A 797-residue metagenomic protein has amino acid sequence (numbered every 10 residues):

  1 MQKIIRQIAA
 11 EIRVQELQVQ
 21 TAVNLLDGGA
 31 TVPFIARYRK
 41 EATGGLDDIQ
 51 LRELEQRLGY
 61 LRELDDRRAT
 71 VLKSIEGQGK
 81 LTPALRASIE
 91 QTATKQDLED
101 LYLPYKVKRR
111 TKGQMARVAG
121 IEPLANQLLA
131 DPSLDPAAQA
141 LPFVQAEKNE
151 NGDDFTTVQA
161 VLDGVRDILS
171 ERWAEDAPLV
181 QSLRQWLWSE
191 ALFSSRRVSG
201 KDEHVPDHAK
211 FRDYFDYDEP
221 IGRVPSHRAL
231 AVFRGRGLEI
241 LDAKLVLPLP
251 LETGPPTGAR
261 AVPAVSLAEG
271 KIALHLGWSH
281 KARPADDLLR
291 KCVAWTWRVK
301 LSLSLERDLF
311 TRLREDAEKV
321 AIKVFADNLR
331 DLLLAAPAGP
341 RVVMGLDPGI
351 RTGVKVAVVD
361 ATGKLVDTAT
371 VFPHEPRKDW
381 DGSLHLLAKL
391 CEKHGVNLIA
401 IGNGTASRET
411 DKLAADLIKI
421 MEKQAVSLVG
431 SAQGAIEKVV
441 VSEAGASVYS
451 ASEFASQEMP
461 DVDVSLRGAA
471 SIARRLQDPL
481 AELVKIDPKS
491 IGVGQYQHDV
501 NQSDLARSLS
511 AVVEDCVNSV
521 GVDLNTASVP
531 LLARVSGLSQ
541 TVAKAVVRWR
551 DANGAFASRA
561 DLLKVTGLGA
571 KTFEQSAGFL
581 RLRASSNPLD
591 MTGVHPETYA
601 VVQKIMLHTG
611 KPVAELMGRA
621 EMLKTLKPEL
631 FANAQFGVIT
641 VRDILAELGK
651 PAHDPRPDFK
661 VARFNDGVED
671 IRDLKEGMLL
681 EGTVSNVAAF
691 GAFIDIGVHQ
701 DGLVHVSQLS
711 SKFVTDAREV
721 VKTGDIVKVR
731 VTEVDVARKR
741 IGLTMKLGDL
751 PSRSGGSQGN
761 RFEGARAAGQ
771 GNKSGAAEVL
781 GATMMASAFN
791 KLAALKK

Functional and structural regions predicted by a protein language model:
M1-Q20, D27: Generic start-of-chain signal for non-secretory N-termini
I4, Q56, R62-L81, E90 (+6 more regions): Long, highly charged, low-complexity intrinsically disordered interaction regions that mediate electrostatic DNA/RNA
Q15-E16, G28-G29, K95-Q96, I121 (+18 more regions): Short flexible coil/turn linkers enriched for glycine and charged/polar residues that connect secondary-structure
Y38-K40, L129, P248, P348 (+11 more regions): Short, ordered loop/turn segments at secondary-structure junctions
Q50-E53, Y60, L64-G345, R351-G430 (+3 more regions): Duplex nucleic acid-engaging cores and interfaces of nucleic-acid transaction enzymes
S74, S88, L98-Y102, G235-L251 (+3 more regions): Structured, non-catalytic alpha/beta "coupling" segments that mediate domain-domain communication and provide generic
Q185-L192, L346-I350, G404-A406, S431 (+6 more regions): A glycine-rich phosphate-binding loop feature that marks nucleotide/adenosyl-phosphate handling sites
L582-K797: Single-stranded RNA-binding regions, centering on S1/OB-family and related RNA-binding modules
